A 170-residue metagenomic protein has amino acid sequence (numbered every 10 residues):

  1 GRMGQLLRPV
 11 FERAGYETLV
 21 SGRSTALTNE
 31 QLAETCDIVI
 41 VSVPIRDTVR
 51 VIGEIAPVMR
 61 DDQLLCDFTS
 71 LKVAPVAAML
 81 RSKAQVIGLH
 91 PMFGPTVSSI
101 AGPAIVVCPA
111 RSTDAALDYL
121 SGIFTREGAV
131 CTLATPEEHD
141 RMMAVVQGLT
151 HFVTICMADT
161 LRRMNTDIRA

Functional and structural regions predicted by a protein language model:
G1-Q31: NAD(P)+-binding Rossmann beta1-loop-alpha1 motif at the extreme N-terminus of oxidoreductases
G15, C36, D62, K83 (+2 more regions): Short, well-ordered alpha-helix to beta-strand connector turns
R23, E30-P57: Rossmann-like NAD(P)-binding element
V41-P44, T69, P109: Glycine-rich, N-terminal phosphate-binding loop of Rossmann-like dinucleotide-binding domains
V51-S98: Rossmann-like NAD(P)(H) cofactor-binding subdomain of soluble oxidoreductases
G102-A170: Internal alpha-helical scaffold of NAD(P)-dependent oxidoreductase catalytic cores
